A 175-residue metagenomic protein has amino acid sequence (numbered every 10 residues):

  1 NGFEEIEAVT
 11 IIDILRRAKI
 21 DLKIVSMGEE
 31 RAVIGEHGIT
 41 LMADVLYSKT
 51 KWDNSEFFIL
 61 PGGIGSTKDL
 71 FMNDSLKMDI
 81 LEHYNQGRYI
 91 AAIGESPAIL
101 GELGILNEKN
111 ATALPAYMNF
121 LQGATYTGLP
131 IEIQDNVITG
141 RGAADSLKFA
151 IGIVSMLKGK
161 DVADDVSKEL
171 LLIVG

Functional and structural regions predicted by a protein language model:
N1-T10, I14: N-terminal beta1-alpha1 ligand-phosphate binding loop
F3, R17-S26, D44-L46, T50-G175: Active-site-adjacent pocket-lining segments in enzyme domains
V25-V45: N-terminal beta-loop-helix "entrance" segment that forms/cooperates in small-molecule cofactor or anionic ligand
